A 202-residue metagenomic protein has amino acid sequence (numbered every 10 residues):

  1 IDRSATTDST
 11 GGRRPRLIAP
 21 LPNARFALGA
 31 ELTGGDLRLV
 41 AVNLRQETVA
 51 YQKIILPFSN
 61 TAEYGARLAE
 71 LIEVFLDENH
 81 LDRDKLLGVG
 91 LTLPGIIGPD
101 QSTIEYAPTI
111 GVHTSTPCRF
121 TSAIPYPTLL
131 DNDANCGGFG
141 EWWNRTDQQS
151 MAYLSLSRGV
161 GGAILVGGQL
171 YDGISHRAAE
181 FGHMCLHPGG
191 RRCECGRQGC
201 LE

Functional and structural regions predicted by a protein language model:
I1-R3, I110, G196-E202: Short, intrinsically disordered, charge-balanced linker/junction segments flanking boundaries in proteins
R3, S9-A27, D131-M151: Conserved phosphate-binding catalytic cores of ATP/NTP-utilizing and phosphoryl-transfer enzymes
T7, P94-I97, S157-G159: Short glycine-rich anion-binding loops that position phosphate/pyrophosphate groups of nucleotides and phosphorylated
R14-Y51, Y153-S155, V160-V166: Gly/Thr-rich phosphate-binding beta-strand-loop-beta motif of the actin/hexokinase/Hsp70
A41, I96-I97, I164, C185: Hydrophobic beta-strand positions
T48-A152: Glycine-rich phosphate-binding loop and adjoining helix at the ATP-binding site of ATP-dependent phosphoryl-transfer
Q148-L201: Glycine-rich phosphate-binding loop of actin/hexokinase-like ATP-binding domains
